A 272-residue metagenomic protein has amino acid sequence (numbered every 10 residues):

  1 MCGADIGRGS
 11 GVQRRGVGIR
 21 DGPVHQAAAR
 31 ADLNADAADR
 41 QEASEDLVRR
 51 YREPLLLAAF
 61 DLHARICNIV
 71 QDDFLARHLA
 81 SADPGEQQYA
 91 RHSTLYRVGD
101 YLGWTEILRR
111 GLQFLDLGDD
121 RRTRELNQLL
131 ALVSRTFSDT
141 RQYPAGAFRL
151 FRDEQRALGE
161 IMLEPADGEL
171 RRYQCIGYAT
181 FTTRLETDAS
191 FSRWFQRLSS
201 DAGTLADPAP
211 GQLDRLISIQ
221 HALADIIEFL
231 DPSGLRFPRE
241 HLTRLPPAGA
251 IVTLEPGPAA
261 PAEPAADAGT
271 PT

Functional and structural regions predicted by a protein language model:
M1-D21, H25-A29: Short hydrophobic membrane-inserting helices
G22-T272: Conserved non-transmembrane functional hotspots
